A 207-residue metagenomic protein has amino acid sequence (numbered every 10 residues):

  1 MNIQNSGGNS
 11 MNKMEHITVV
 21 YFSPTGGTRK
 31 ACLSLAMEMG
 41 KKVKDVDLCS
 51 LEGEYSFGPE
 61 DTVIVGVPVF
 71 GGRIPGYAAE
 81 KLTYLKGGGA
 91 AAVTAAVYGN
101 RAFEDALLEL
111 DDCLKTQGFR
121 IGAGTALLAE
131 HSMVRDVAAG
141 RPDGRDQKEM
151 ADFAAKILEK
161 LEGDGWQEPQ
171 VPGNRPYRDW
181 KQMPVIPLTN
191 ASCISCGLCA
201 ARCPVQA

Functional and structural regions predicted by a protein language model:
N5-G7, M11-T18, T25-A31, L35-Q182: FMN-binding flavodoxin-like domain, especially the glycine-rich phosphate-binding loop
V20-Y21, C203: A generic structured-segment signal
Y21-F22, S192: Short, flexible coil/turn micro-motifs enriched in small/turn-prone residues
A151, S192-C193: Short alpha-helical segment immediately N-terminal to, or the first helix within, an HTH/HTH-like DNA-binding domain
L188-T189: Hydrophobic face of beta-strands forming the core of extended beta-sheets/solenoids, especially the left-handed
I194, L198-A207: Iron-sulfur cluster-binding cysteine motifs and their immediate structural context in ferredoxin-like electron-transfer
